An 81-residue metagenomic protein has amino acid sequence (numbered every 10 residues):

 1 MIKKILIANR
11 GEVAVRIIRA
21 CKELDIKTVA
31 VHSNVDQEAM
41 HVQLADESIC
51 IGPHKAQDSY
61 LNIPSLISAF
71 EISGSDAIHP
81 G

Functional and structural regions predicted by a protein language model:
M1-G81: ATP-binding N-terminal substructure of ATP-dependent carboxylate-amine bond-forming enzymes
